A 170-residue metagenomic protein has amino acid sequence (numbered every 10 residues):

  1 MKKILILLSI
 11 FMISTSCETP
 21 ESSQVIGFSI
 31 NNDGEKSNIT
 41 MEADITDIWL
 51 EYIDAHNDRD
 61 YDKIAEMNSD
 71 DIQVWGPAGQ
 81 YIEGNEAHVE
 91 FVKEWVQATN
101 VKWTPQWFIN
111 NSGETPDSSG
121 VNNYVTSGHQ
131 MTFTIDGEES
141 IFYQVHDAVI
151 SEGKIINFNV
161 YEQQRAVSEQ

Functional and structural regions predicted by a protein language model:
I4-I13: Sec-dependent N-terminal signal peptides
C17-D62, E66: Short, low-complexity N-terminal intrinsically disordered segments enriched in polar/charged residues
D62-G113, V121-N123: A solvent-exposed, acidic/Ser-Thr-rich amphipathic alpha-helical stretch
G120-M131: A short hydrophobic beta-strand element
T126-G128, S140-H146: Short, surface-exposed coil-to-beta transition loops
M131-I135, E152: Beta-strand elements of well-folded, non-transmembrane domains
A148-I156: Short, solvent-exposed coil/turn segments at beta-strand boundaries
N157-Q170: Low-complexity, intrinsically disordered terminal/linker segments enriched in charged and Gly/Pro repeats
